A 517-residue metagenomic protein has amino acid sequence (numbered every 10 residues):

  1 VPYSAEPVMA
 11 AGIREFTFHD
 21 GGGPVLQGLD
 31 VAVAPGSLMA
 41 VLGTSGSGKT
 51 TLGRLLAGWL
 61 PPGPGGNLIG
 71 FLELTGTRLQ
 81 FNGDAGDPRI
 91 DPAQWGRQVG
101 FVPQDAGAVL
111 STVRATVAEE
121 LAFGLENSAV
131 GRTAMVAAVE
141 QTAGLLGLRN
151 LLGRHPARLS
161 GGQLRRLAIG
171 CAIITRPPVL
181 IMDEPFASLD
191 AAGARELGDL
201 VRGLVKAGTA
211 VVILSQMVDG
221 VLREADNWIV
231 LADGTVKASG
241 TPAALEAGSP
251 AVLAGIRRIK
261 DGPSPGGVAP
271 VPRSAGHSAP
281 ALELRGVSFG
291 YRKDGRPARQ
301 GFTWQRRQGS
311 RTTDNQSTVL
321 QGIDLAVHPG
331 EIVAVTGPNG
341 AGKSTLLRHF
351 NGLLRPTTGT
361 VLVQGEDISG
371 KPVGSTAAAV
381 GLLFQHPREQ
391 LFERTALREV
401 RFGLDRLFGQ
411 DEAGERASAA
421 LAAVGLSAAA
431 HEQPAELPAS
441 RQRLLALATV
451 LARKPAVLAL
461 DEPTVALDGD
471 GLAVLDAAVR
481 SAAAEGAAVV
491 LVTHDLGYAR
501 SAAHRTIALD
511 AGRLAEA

Functional and structural regions predicted by a protein language model:
L42-T44, T336-P338: The feature captures the beta-strand-to-loop junction immediately N-terminal to the Walker
A57, N351: Helix-to-loop junction immediately C-terminal to a conserved catalytic motif
G65-G83, G359-D367, T376: Conserved ABC transporter NBD signature motif
A134-L151, L282, E412-A429: Conserved ABC ATPase "signature" region
H155-L159, Q163, Q433-L437: Conserved ABC ATPase signature
A172-I173, V450-L451: ABC ATPase C-loop
L180-E184, L458-E462: Catalytic Walker B motif of ABC-type/P-loop ATPase nucleotide-binding domains
S215-Q216, T493-H494: H-loop/switch region of ABC-family ATPase nucleotide-binding domains
